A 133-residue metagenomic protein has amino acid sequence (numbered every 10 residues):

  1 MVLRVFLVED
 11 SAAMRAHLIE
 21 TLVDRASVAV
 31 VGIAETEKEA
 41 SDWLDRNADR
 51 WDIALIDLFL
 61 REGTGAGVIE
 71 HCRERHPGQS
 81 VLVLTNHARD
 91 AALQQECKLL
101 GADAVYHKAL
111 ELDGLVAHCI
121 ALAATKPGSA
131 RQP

Functional and structural regions predicted by a protein language model:
E9: Conserved acidic carboxylate
I33-I53: Acidic, metal-coordinating helix/loop segments flanking the phosphotransfer/catalytic sites of two-component signaling
T36, T64-G67: Acidic catalytic/metal-coordinating carboxylates
D57-F59: Active-site residues of response regulator receiver
A66-P77: Short amphipathic alpha-helix used as the core "switch/output" element in two-component signaling
G67, A88-A104: Alpha4 helix (beta4-alpha4-beta5 surface) of REC/receiver domains from two-component response regulators
L84-T85: Hydrophobic/aromatic residues positioned on beta-strands within the core alpha/beta folds
A92, L110-I120: C-terminal output helix
